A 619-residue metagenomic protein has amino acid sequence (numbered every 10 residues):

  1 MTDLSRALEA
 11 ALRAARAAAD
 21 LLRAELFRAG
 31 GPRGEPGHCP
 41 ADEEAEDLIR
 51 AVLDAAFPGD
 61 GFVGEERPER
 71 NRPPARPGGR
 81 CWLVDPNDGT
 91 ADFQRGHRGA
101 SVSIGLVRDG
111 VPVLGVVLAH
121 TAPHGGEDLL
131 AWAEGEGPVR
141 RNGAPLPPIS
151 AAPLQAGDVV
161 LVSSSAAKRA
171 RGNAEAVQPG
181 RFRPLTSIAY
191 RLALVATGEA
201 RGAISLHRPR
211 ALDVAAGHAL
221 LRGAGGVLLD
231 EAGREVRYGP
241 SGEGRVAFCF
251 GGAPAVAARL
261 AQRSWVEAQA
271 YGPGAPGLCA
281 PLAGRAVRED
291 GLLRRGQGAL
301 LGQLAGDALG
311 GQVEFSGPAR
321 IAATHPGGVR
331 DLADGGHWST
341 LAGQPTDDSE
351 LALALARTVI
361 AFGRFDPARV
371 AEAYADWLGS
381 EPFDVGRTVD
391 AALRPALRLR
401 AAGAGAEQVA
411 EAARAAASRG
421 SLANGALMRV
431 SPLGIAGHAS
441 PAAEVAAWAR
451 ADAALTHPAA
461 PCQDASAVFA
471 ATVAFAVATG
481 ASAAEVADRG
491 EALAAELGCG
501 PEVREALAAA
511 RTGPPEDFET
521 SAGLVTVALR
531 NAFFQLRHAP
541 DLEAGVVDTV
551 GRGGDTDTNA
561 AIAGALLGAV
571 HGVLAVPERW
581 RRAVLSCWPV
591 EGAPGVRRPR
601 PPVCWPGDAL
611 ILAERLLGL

Functional and structural regions predicted by a protein language model:
M1-E9, R13, A176, R191-C279: Oxyanion/phosphate-interacting regions
M1-N87: N-terminal subdomain of lithium-sensitive/metallo-dependent phosphomonoesterases centered on the IMPase/IPPase/PAP
A18, L22, D42, L53 (+7 more regions): Residue-level signal for inorganic ion chemistry
E65, L185-S187, E231: Conserved beta-strand termini and adjacent loop/short-helix elements that scaffold enzyme active sites in alpha/beta
G78-P123: Glycine-rich active-site/cofactor-binding loop and its immediate structural neighborhood
I104-A193, V246-A275: Acidic beta-strand-loop-alpha-helix segment within the catalytic core of divalent metal-dependent phosphate-processing
R108-G110, L194-E199, A219-V227, I435-G437 (+1 more regions): Alpha-helix C-terminal capping segments
P276-L619: Structured, active/binding-site neighborhoods that engage oxygen-rich ligands
